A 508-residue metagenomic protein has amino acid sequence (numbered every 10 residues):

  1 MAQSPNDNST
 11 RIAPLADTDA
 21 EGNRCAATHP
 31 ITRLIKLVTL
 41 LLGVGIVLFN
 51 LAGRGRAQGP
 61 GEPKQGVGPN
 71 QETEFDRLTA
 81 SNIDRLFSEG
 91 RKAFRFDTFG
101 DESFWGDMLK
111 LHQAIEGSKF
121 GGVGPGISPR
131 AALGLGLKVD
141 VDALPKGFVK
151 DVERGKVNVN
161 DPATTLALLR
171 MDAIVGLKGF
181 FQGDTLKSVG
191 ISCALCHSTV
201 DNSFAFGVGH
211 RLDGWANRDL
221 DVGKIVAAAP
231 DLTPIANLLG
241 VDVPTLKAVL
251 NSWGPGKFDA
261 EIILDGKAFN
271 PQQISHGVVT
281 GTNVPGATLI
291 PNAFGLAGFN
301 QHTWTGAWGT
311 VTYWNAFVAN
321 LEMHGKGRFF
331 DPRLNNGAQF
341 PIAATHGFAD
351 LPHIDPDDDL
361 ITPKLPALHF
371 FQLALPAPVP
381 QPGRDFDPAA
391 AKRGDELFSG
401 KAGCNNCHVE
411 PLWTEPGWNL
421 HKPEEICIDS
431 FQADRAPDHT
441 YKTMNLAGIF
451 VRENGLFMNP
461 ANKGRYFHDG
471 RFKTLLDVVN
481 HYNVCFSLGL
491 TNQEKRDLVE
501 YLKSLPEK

Functional and structural regions predicted by a protein language model:
A2-N6, T10, G22-K508: Periplasmic c-type cytochrome electron-transfer domains
